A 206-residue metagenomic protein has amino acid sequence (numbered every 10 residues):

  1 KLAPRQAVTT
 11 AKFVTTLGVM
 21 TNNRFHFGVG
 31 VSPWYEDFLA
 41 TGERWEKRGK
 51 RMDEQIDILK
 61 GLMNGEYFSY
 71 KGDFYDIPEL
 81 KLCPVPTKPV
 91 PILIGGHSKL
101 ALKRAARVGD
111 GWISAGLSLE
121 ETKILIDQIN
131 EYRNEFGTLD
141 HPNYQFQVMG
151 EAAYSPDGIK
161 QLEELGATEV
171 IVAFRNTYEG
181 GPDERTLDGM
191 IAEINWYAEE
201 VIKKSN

Functional and structural regions predicted by a protein language model:
K1-N206: Active-site-adjacent structural elements that line small-molecule/cofactor binding pockets in enzymes
